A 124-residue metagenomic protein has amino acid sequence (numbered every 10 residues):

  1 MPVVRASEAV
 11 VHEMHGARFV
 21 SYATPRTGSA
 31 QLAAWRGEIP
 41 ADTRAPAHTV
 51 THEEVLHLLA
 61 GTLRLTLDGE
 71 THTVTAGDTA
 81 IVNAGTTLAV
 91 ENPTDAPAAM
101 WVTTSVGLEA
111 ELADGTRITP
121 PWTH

Functional and structural regions predicted by a protein language model:
M1-Q31, G115-H124: A short, N-terminal "cap"/entry segment at the start of jelly-roll beta-barrel domains of the cupin/DSBH fold
V20-S21, A34-V50: Conserved short histidine dyad/triad with adjacent acidic residue
A34, I81, D95-E111: A short hydrophobic beta-strand segment most commonly corresponding to one strand of the jelly-roll/cupin
T51, E70, T86-T87, A96: A generic "binding-loop/recognition-motif" signal
H52-L63, D68: Glycine- and acidic-residue-biased ligand/ion/polar-headgroup-sensing regions
G69-G85: Short acidic-glycine-tyrosine-enriched beta hairpin
